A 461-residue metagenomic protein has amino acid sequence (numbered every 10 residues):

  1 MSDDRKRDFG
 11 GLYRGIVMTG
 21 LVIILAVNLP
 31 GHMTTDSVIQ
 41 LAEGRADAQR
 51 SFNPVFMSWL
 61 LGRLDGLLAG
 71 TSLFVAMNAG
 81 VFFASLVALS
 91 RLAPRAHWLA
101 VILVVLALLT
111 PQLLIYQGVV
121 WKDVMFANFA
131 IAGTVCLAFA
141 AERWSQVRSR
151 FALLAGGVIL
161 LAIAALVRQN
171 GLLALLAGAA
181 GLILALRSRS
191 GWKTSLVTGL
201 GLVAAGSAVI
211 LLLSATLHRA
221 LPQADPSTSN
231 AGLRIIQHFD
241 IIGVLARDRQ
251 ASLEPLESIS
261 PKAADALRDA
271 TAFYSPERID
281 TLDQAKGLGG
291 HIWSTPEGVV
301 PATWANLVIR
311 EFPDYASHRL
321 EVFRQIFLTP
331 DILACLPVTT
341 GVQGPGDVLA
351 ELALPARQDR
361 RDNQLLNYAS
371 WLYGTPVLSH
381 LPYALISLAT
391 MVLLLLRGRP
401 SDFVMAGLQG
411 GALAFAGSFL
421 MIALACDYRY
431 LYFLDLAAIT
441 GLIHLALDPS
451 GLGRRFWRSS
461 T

Functional and structural regions predicted by a protein language model:
V22, L153-R168, L202-V209: Membrane-interface alpha helices of multi-pass inner-membrane proteins
N28-Q40, A48-L60, L64, L68-S72 (+3 more regions): Extracytoplasmic catalytic/substrate-binding loops of multi-pass membrane glycan-assembly enzymes
L68, S72-L73, H318-Q409: Membrane-interface anchor segments at the N-terminal boundary of transmembrane helices in multi-pass membrane enzymes
A76-A96, A132, C136: Transmembrane-helix motifs of polytopic, lipid-linked glycan transferases
A88, F126-S145, G156-L161, G178 (+1 more regions): Specific aromatic-rich, kink-prone transmembrane helix
W98-V101, R143-A162, K193-V197: Short hydrophobic alpha-helices at membrane interfaces in multi-pass membrane enzymes
G118-M125, V167: Short acidic/glycine- and proline-prone juxtamembrane loop motifs at membrane-interface regions of multi-pass membrane
Q223-P355: Membrane-proximal stem/loop segments at transmembrane-domain junctions that anchor or position
